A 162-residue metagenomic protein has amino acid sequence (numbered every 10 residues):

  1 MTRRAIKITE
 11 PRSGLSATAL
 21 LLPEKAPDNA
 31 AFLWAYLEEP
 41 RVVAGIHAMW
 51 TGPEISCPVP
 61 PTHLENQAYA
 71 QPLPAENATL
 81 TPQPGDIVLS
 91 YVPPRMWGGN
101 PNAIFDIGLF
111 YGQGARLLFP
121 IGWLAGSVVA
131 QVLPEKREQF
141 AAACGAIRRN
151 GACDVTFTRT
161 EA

Functional and structural regions predicted by a protein language model:
R4-P11: A short beta-strand micro-motif
P11, S16-A162: Glycine-rich active-site loops that engage anionic ligands at enzyme catalytic sites
